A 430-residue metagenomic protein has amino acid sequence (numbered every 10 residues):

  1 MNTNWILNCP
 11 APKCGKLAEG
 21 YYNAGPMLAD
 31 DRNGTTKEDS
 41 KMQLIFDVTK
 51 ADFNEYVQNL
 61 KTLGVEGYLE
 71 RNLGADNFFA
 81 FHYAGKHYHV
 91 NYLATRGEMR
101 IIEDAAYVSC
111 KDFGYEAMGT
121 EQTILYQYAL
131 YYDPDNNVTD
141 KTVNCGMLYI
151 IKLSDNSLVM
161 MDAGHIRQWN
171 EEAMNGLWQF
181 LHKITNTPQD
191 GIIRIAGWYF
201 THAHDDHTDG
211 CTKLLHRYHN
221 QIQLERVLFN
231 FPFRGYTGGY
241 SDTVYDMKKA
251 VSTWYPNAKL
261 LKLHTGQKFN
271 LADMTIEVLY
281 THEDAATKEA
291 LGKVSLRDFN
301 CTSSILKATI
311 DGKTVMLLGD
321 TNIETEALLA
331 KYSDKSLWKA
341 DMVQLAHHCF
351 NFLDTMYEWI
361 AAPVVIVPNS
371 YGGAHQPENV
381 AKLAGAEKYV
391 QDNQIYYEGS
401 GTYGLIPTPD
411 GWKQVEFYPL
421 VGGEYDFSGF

Functional and structural regions predicted by a protein language model:
M1-M42: Compositionally biased P/S/T/G-rich terminal and signal peptide-adjacent segments that lie outside catalytic cores
D47-E70: Amphipathic alpha-helical segments
A106-I193, K262-K339, P407-F430: Core dinuclear metal-dependent hydrolase active-site scaffold
C145, R167, A203-D209, F233-T237 (+5 more regions): Active-site environment of divalent metal-dependent phosphoester hydrolases
I150, L158-D162, R194-T201, E225-N230 (+6 more regions): Structural recognition of the beta-strand scaffold that forms the well-ordered cores of secreted hydrolase catalytic
Q168-F229, Y332-F350, A361-V365: Active-site metal-binding motif and surrounding structural segment of the metallo-beta-lactamase
D205-N220, Y236-M247, T355-E358, P377-A381: Metal-dependent catalytic neighborhoods of phosphoester/phosphodiester hydrolases
R226, P232-A285, R297-D298, V364-F430: Binuclear metal-ion centers of metallo-dependent hydrolases, dominated by the metallo-beta-lactamase
